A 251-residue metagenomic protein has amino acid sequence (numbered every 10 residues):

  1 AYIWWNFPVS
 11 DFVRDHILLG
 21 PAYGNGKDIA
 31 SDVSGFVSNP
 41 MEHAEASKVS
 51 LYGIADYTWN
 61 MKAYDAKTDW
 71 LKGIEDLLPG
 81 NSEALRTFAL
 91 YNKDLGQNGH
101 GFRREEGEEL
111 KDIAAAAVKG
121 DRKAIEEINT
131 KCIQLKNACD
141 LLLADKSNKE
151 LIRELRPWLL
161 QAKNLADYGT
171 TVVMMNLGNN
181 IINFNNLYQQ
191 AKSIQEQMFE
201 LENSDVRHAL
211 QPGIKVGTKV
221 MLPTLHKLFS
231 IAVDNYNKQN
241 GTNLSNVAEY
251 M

Functional and structural regions predicted by a protein language model:
A1-D69: Catalytic-core regions of glycoside hydrolase
A63-Y250: C-terminal functional modules
